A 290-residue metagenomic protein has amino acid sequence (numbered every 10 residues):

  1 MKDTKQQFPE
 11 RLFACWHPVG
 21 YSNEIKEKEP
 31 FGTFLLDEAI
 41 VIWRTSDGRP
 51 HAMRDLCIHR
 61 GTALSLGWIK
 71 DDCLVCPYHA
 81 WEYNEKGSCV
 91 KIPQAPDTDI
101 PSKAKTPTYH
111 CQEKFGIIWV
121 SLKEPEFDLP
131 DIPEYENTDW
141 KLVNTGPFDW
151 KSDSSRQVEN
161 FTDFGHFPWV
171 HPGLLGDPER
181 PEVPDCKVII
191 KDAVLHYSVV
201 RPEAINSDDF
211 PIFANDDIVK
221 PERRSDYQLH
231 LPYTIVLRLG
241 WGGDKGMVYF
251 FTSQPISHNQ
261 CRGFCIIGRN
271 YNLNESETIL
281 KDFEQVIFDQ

Functional and structural regions predicted by a protein language model:
K2, H17, W68, P168-D177: A short, aromatic/hydrophobic, helix- or strand-capping loop or linear motif that either lines the entrance/gate
T4-F8, F13, P18-L142: Rieske [2Fe-2S] iron-sulfur-binding domain
R49, E126-Q290: C-terminal catalytic domain of Rieske-type non-heme iron oxygenases
